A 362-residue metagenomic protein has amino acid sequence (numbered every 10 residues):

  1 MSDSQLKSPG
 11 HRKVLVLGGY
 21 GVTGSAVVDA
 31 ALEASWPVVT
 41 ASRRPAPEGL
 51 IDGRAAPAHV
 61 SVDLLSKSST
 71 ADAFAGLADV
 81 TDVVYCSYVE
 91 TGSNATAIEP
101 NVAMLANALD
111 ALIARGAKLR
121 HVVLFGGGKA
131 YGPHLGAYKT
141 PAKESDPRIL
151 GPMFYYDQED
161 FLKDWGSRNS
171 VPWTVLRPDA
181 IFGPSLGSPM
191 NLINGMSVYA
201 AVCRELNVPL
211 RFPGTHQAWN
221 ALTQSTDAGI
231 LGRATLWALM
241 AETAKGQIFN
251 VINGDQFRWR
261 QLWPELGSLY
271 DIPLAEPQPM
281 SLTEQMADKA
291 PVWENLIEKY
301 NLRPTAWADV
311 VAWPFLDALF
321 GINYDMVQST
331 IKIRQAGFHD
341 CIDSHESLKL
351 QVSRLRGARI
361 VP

Functional and structural regions predicted by a protein language model:
G10-W36: N-terminal Rossmann NAD(P)H-binding glycine-rich loop of SDR-like oxidoreductase domains
S35-R44: Conserved glycine-rich Rossmann-like NAD(P)H-binding loop of the short-chain dehydrogenase/reductase
A46-N107: NAD(P)H-binding glycine-rich loop region in Rossmannoid oxidoreductase-like domains and their noncatalytic homologs
D82-Y85, V89, A95-A97, A103-F154: Conserved Rossmann-fold NAD(P)-dependent oxidoreductase catalytic core, especially the SDR/UDP-sugar
R148-D179, P184: Active-site Tyr-X1-5-Lys
N169, I181-A200, G229, A238-F249 (+1 more regions): Glycine/proline-rich active-site loop of Rossmann-fold NAD(P)-dependent oxidoreductases
V198-T226: A conserved pocket-lining segment of Rossmann-fold NAD(P)-dependent short-chain dehydrogenase/reductase
L231-L316, S329-I331, Q335, V352-R359: Mid/C-terminal beta-alpha module of Rossmann-like enzyme folds, strongest in SDR-family dehydrogenases/epimerases
